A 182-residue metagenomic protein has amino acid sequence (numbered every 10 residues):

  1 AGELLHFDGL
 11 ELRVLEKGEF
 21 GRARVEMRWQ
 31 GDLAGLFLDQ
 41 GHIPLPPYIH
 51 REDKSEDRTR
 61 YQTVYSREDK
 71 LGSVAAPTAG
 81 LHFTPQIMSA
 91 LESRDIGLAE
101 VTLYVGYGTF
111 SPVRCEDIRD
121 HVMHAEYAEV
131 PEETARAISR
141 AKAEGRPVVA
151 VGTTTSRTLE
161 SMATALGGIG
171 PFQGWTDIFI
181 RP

Functional and structural regions predicted by a protein language model:
A1-P182: Surface-exposed, charge/polar-rich loops and edge strands
